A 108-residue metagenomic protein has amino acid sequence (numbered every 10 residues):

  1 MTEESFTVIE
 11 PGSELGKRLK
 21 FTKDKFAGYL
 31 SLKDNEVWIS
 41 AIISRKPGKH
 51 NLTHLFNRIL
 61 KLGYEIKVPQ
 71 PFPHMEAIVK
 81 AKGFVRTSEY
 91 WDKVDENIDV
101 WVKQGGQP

Functional and structural regions predicted by a protein language model:
M1-K49, H54-P108: Non-catalytic substrate-recognition and accessory regions of acyl/acetyltransferase enzymes
